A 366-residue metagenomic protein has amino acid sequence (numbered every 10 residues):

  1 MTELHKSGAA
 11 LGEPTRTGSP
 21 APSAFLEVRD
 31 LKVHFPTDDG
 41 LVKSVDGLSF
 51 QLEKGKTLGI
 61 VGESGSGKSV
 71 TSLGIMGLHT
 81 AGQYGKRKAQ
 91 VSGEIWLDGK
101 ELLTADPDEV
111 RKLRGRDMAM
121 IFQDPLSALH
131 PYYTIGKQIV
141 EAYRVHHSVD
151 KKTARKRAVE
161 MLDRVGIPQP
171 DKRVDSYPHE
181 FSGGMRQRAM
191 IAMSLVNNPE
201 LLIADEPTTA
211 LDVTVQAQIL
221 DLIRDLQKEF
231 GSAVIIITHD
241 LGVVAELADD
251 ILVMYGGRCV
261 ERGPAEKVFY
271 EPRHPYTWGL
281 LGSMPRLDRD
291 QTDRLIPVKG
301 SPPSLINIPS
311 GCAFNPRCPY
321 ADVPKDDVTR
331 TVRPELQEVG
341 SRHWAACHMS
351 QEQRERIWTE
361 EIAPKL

Functional and structural regions predicted by a protein language model:
L4, A21-A24, P168-K172, P264-L366: Short catalytic/signature loops enriched in Gly
E63, G77, I203-P207, L211-D293: P-loop NTP-binding/switch modules centered on Walker-like glycine-rich loops
K86-V91, E101-A119, V145, K267-P272 (+1 more regions): ABC ATPase NBD coupling module
E94, K100-E101, K152-K172, L281-G282: Conserved ABC ATPase "signature" region
S176-F181, M185: Conserved ABC ATPase signature
V196-E200: A short, proline-enriched helix->beta-strand linker immediately N-terminal to the Walker B motif in ABC-type P-loop
